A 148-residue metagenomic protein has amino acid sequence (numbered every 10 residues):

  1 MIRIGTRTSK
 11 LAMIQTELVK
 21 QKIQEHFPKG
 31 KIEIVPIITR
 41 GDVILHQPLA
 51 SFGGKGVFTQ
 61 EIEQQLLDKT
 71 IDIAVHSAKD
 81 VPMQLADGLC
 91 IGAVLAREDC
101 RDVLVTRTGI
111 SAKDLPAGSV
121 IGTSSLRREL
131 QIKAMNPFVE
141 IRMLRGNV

Functional and structural regions predicted by a protein language model:
M1-V148: Domain-level signature for soluble enzymes in the chorismate/prephenate branch of the shikimate pathway
